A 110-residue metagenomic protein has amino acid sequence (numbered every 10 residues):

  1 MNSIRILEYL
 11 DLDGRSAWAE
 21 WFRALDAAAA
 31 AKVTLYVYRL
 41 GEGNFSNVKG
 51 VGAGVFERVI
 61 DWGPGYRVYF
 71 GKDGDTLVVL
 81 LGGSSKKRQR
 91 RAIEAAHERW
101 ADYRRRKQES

Functional and structural regions predicted by a protein language model:
M1-G65, G74-V78, S85-S110: Basic, Lys/Arg-enriched alpha-helical interface segments
